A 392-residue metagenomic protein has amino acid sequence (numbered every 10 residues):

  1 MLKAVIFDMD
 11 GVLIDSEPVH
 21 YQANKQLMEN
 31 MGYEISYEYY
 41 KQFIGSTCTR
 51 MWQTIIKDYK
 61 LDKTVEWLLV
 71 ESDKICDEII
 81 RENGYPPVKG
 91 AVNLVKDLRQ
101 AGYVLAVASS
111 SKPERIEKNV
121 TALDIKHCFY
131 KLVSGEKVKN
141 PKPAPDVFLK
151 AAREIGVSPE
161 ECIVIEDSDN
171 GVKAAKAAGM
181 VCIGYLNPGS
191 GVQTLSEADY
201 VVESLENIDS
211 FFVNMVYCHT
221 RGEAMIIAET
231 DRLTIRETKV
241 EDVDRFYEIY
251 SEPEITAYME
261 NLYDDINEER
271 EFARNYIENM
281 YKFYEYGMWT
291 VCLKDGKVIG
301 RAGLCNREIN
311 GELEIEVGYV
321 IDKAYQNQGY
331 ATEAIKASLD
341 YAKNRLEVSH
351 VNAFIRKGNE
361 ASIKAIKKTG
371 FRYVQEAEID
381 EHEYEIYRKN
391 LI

Functional and structural regions predicted by a protein language model:
M1-K3, K96-R99, P113-E114, K118-A228 (+1 more regions): Asp-based, Mg2+/Mn2+-dependent phosphohydrolase catalytic module
M1-K41: Active-site neighborhood of HAD-like aspartate-dependent phosphohydrolases
G45-I79, D97: A metal-dependent, Asp-based hydrolase signature
W52, L94, T220-A324, A337-Y341 (+3 more regions): GNAT-family acyltransferases
E78-V107, P113-E117: Short, acidic loop-to-helix structural element flanking the phosphoryl-transfer center in phosphate-processing enzymes
P145-F148, Y319, N327-N344, E360-K368: Conserved acetyl-CoA-binding loop-helix of GNAT-fold acetyltransferases
K173-A174, L195, T332, G358-V374: Conserved active-site alpha-helix within GNAT-family acetyltransferase domains
Y185-P188, A353-I363: Conserved beta-strand-loop-alpha-helix junction that forms the acyl-donor binding cleft
